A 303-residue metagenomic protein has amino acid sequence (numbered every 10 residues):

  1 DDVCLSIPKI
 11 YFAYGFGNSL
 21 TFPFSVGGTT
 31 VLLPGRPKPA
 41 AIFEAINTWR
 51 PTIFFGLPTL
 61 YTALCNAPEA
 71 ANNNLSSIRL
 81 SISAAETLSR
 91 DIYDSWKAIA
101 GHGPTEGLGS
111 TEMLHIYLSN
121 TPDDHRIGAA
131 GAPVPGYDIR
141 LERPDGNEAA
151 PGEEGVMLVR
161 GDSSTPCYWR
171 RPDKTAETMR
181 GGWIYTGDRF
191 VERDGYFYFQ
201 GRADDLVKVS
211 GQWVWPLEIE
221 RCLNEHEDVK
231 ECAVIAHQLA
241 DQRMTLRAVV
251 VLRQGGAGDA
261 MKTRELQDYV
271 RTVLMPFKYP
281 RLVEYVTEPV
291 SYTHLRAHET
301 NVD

Functional and structural regions predicted by a protein language model:
D1-S6, Y11-T52, A67: Conserved AMP-binding/adenylation subdomain of ANL enzymes
G28, P51-G56, C65-R126, D138: Gly/Ser/Thr-rich phosphate-binding loop
F54, G161, P166-C167, K174-E177 (+1 more regions): AMP-binding/adenylate-forming catalytic core of the ANL superfamily
A85, G109, G131, D188 (+1 more regions): Active-site glycine-centered loops adjacent to acidic/histidine catalytic or metal-binding residues that shape
G128-V134, T178-G181: Short Gly/Pro-enriched turn/cap motifs at secondary-structure boundaries
R140-L158, R193-D194, A257-T263: Conserved beta-loop-beta connector loops within the AMP-binding
T272-Y292: AMP-binding/adenylate-forming catalytic domain of the ANL superfamily
T293-T300: Conserved small/polar residues in nucleotide/adenosyl-binding loops
